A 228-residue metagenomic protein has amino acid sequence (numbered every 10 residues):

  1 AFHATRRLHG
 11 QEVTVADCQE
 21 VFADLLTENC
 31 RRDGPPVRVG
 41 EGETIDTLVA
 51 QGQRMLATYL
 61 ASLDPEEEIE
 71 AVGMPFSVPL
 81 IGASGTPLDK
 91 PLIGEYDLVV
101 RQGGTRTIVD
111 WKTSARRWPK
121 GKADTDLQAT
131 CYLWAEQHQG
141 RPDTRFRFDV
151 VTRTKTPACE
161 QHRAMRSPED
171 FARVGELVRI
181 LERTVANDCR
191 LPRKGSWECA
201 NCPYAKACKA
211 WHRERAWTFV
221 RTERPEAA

Functional and structural regions predicted by a protein language model:
A1-G82: A non-catalytic, helix-rich entry segment at domain boundaries
F2, G52, L98, F146 (+1 more regions): A residue-level signal for conserved active-site and pocket-lining positions in enzyme catalytic cores
F2-R6, L60-A61, L80, T113-R116 (+3 more regions): Hydrophobic/aromatic-lined pockets within catalytic cores
A4, R54, T58-A61, T107 (+2 more regions): Residue-level signal for well-ordered alpha-helical scaffold segments within enzymatic catalytic domains
V13, L88, K120-A123, A135-A228: Metal-dependent nuclease catalytic regions and adjoining charged, substrate-binding loops involved in nucleic-acid end
V39-E43, L60-S62, A83-P87, A115-K120 (+1 more regions): Short helix-to-loop capping/linker segments positioned immediately adjacent to catalytic or ligand/cofactor-binding
A71-A129, W134-Q139: Non-catalytic protein-protein interaction segments used by genome-maintenance enzymes to assemble and couple activities
